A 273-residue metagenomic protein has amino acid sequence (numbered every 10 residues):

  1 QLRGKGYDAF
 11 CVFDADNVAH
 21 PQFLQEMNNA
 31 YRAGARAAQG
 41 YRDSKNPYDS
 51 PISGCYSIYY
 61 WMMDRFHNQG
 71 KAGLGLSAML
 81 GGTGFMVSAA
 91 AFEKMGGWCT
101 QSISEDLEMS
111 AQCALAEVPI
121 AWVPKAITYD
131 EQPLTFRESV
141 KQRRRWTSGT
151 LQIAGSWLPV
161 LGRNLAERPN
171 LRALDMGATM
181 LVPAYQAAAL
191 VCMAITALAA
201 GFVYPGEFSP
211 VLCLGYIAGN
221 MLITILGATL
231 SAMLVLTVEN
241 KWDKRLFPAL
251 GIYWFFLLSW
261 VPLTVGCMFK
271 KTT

Functional and structural regions predicted by a protein language model:
Q1-Y7, P21-I103, R144, L151 (+1 more regions): Long helical/loop segments within the catalytic core of UDP-sugar-dependent glycosyltransferases, especially the large
G6-V18: Short beta-strand-to-loop acidic/aromatic patch adjacent to the donor-nucleotide binding site
N17-A19, D43-N46, E108, I127: A short, conserved beta-strand element in the Rossmann-like catalytic core that flanks the donor/metal-binding loop
G82, W122-V123, Y129-K141: Catalytic cores of eukaryotic secretory-pathway lumenal/extracellular enzymes that build and remodel glycoconjugates
I103-M109: Acidic donor-binding loop at a coil-to-helix junction in glycosyltransferase catalytic cores that engages
S110-T128: Catalytic donor-sugar/metal-binding loop of nucleotide-sugar-dependent glycosyltransferases
V140-M180: Active-site-adjacent helix/loop segment of glycosyltransferases that harbors family-specific signature motifs
T179-K271: Membrane-embedded multi-pass helical conduit in multi-pass membrane proteins, especially envelope-biosynthetic
